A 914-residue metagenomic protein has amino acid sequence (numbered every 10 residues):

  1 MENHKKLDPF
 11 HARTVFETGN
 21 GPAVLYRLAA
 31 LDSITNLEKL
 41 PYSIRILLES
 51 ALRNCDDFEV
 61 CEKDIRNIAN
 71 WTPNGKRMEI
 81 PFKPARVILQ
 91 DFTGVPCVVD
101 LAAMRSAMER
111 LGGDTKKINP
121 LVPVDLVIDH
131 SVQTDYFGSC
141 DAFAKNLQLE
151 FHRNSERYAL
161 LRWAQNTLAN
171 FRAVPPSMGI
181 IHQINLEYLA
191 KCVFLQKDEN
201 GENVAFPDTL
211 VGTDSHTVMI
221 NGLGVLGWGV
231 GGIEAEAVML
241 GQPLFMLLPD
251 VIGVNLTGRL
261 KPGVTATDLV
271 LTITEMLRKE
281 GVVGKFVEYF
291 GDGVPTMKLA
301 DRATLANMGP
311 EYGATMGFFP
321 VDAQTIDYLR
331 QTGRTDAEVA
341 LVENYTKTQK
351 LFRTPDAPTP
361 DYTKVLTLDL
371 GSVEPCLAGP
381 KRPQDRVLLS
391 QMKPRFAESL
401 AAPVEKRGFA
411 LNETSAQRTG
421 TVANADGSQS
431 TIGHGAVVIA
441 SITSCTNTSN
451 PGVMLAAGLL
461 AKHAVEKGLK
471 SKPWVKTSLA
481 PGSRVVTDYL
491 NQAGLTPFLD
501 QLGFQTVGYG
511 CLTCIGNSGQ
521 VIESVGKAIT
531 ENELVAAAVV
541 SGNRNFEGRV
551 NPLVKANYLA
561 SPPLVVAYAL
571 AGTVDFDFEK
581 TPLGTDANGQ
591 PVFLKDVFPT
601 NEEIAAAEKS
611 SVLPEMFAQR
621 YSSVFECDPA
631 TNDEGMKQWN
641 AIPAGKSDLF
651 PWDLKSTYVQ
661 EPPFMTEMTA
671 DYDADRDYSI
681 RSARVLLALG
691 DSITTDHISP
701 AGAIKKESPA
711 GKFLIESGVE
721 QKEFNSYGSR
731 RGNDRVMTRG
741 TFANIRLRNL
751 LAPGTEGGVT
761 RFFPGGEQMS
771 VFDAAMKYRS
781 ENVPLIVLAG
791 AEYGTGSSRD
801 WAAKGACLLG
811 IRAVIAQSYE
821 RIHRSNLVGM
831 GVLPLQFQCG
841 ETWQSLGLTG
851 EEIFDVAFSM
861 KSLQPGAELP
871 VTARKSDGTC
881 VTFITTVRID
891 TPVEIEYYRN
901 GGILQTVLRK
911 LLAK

Functional and structural regions predicted by a protein language model:
M1-K914: Fe-S-dependent hydro-lyases/dehydratases of central metabolism
